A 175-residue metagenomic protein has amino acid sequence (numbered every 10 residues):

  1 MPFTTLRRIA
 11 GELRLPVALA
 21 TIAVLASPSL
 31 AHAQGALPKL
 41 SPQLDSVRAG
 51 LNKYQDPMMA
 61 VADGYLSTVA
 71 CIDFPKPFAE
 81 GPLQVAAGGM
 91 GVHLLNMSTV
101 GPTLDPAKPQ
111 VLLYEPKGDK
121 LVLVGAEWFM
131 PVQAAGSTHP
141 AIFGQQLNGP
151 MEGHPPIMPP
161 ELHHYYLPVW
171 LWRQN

Functional and structural regions predicted by a protein language model:
M1-E12: N-terminal secretory signal peptides that target proteins for export/translocation
M1-F3, V17, V24: Short intrinsically disordered, low-complexity coil segments enriched in acidic
A10, R14-T21: Sec-dependent signal peptide hydrophobic core
I22-H32: C-terminal segment of classical bacterial N-terminal signal peptides
Q34-N175: Primary mode marks residue(s) on the alpha4-beta5-alpha5 output face of response regulator receiver
